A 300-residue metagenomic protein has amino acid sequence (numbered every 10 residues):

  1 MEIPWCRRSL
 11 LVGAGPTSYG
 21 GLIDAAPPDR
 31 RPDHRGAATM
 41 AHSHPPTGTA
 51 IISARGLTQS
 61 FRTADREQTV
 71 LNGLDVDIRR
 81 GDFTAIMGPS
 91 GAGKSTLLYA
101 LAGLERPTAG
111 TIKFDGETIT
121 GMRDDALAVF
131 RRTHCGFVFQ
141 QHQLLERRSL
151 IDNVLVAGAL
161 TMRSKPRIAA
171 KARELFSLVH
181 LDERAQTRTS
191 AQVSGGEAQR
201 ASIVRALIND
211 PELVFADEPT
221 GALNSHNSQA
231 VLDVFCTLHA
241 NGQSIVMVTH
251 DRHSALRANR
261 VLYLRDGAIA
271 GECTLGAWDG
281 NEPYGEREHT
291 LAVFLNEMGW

Functional and structural regions predicted by a protein language model:
A102: Helix-to-loop junction immediately C-terminal to a conserved catalytic motif
G110-T118: Conserved ABC transporter NBD signature motif
E117-T118, P166-R184: Conserved ABC ATPase "signature" region
R148-A157: Short coil-to-helix segment of the ABC ATPase nucleotide-binding domain corresponding to the Q-loop/switch region
T189-V193, E197-Q199: Conserved ABC ATPase signature
A206-L207: ABC ATPase C-loop
D210: Conserved catalytic motifs of ABC-family nucleotide-binding domains
V214-D217: Catalytic Walker B motif of ABC-type/P-loop ATPase nucleotide-binding domains
